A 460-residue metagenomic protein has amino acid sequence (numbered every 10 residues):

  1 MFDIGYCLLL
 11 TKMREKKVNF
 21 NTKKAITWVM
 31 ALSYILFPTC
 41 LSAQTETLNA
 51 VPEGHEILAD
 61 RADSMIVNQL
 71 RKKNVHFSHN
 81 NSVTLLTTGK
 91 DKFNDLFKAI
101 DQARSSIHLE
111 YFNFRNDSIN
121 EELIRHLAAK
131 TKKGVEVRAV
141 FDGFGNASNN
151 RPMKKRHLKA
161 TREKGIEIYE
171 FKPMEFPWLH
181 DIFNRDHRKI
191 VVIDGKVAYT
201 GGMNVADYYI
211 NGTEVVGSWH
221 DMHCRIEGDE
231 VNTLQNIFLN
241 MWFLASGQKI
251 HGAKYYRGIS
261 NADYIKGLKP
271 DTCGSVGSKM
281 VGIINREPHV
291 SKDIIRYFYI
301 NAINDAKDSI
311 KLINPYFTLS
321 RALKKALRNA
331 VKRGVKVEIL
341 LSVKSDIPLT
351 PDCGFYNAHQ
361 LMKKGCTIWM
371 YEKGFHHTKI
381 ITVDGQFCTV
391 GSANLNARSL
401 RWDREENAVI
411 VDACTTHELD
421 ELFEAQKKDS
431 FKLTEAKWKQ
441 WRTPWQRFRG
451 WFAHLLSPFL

Functional and structural regions predicted by a protein language model:
R14, C40-L460: Charged, low-complexity intrinsically disordered terminal segments
E15-V29: Bacterial N-terminal signal peptides that target proteins for export
W28-P38: Bacterial N-terminal signal peptides
